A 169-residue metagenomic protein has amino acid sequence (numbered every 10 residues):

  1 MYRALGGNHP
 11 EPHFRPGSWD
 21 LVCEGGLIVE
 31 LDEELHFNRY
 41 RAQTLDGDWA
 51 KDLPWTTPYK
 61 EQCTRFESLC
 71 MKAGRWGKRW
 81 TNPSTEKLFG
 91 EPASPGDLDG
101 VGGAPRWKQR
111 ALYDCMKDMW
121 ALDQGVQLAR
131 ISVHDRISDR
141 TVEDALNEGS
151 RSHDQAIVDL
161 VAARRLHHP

Functional and structural regions predicted by a protein language model:
M1-P169: Nucleic-acid endo/exonuclease domains
